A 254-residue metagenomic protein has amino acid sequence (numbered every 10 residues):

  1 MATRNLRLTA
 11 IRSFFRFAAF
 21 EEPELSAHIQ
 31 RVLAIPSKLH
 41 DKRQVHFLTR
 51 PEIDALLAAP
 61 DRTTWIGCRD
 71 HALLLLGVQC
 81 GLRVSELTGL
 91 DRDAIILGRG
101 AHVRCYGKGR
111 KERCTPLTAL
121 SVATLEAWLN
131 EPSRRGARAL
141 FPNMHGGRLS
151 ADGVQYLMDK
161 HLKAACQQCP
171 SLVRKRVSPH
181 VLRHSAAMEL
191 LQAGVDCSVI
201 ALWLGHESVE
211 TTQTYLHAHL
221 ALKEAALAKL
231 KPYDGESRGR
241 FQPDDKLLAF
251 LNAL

Functional and structural regions predicted by a protein language model:
M1-L254: Conserved catalytic core of the tyrosine transesterase superfamily
